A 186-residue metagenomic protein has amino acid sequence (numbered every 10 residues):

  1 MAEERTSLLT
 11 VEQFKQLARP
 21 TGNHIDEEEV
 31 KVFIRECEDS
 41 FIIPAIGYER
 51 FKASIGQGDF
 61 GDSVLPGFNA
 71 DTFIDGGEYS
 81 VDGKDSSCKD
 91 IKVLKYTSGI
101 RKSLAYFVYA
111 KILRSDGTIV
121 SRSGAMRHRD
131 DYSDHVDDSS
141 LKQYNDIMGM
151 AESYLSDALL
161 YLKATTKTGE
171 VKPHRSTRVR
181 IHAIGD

Functional and structural regions predicted by a protein language model:
M1-R101, S115-R122, R127-D131, H135-S139 (+1 more regions): Conserved short "hinge" loops at termini or chain/domain junctions
K111-L113: Short glycine-rich beta-strand segments
